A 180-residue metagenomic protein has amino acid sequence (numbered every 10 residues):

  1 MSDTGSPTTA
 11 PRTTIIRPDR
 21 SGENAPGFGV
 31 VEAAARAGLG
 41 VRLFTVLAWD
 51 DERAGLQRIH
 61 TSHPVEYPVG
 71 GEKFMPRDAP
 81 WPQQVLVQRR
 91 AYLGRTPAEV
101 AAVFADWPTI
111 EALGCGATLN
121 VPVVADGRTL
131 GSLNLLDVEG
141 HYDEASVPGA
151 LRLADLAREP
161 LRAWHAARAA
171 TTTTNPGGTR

Functional and structural regions predicted by a protein language model:
M1-G22, T173-T179: Signal-transmission linkers at sensory-effector interfaces
T14-I15, E23-V46: Amphipathic alpha-helical coiled-coil segments that mediate homodimerization and allosteric signal transmission
L43, W107, N120, S132: Short hydrophobic/aromatic beta-strand element in the GNAT-like acyltransferase core that lines or flanks the acyl-donor
V46-V69: GAF sensory/regulatory domain recognition with acknowledged cross-activation on helical regulatory dimers
V65-A102, E111: Regulatory sensory and allosteric helical modules in signal-transduction proteins and certain transcription factors
A117-V124: A short, aliphatic-rich beta-strand micro-motif
V124-D137: Sensory-domain boundary capping and coupling elements
L136-R180: Juxtadomain coupling helices with adjacent low-complexity linkers
